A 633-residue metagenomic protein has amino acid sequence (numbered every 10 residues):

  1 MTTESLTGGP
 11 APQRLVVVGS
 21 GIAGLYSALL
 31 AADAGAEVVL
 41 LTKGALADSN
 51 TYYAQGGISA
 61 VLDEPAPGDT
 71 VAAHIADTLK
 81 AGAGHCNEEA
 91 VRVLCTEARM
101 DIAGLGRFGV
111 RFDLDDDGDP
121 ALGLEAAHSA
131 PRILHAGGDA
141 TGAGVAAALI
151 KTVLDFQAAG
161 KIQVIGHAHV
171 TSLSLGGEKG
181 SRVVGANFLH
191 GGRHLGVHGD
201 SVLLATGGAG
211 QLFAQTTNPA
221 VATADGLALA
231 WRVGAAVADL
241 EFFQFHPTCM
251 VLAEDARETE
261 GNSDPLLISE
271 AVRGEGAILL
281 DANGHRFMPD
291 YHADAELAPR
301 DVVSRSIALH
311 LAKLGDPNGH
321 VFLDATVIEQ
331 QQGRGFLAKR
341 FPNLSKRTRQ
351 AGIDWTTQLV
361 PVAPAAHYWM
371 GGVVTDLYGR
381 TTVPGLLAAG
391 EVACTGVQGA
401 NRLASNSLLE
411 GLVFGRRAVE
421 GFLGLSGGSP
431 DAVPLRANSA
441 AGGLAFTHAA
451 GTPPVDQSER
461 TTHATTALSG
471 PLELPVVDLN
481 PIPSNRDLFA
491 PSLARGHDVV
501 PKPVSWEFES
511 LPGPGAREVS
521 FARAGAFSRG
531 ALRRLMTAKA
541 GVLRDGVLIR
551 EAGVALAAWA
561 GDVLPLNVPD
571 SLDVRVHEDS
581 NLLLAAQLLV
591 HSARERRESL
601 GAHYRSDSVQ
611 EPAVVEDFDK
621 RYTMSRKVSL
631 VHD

Functional and structural regions predicted by a protein language model:
T2-Q13, L30, A34, A45-L46 (+14 more regions): Glycine- and aromatic-enriched mobile tails/lids
R14-L40: N-terminal Rossmann-like FAD-binding beta1-loop-alpha1 element of flavoenzymes
L46, L229, A235-I353, G421-G427: An anion/pyrophosphate-binding glycine-rich loop and adjacent beta-alpha core in soluble alpha-beta enzymes
A60-L94: Glycine-rich active-site loop/strand segments that organize a redox cofactor
C86-R99, I133-K151, I165, T216-A224 (+3 more regions): Short beta-strand to alpha-helix junction loop
G106-H194, H198, A205, C249-E258: Conserved redox-cofactor binding core of oxidoreductases
S172-G191, G196, I353-V397: FAD-site-proximal beta/loop scaffold in flavoenzymes
S201-A256, L266, S405-G421: Glycine-rich loop(s) and the adjacent beta-strand/alpha-helix scaffold that form part
